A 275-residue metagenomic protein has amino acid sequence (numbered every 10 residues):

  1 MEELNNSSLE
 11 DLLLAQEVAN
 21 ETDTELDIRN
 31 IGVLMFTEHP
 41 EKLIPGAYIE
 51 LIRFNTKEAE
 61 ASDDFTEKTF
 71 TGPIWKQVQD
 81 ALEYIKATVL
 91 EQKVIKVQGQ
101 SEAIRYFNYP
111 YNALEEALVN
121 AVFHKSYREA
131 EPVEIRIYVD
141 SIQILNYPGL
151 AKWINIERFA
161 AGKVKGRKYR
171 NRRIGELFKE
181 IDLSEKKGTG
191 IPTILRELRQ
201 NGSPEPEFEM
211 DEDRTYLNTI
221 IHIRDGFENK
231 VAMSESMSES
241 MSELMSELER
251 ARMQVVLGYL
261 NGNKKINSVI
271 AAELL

Functional and structural regions predicted by a protein language model:
M1-E129, I137-L145, L150-R167, I181 (+2 more regions): Active-site helix-to-loop segments that bind/position phosphate- or nucleotide-bearing substrates and donors across
L118-V122, G175, K179, L195 (+3 more regions): Generic hydrophobic alpha-helical scaffold/packing signal
E131, D140, D213-T215: Beta-strand-connecting loop/turn residues
S141-Q143, Y216, K265: Structural motif
I142-E180, G226-S238, E243-E249: Glycine-rich/acidic phosphate-handling loop/turn and adjacent ATP-lid/helix of nucleotide-binding kinase/ATPase domains
K186-E243: Long, low-complexity, charged/polar intrinsically disordered regions in eukaryotic proteins
E249-L257: Short, leucine-enriched amphipathic alpha-helices that occur as contiguous helical runs
G262-L274: Short acidic, hydrophobic short linear motifs in intrinsically disordered regions
